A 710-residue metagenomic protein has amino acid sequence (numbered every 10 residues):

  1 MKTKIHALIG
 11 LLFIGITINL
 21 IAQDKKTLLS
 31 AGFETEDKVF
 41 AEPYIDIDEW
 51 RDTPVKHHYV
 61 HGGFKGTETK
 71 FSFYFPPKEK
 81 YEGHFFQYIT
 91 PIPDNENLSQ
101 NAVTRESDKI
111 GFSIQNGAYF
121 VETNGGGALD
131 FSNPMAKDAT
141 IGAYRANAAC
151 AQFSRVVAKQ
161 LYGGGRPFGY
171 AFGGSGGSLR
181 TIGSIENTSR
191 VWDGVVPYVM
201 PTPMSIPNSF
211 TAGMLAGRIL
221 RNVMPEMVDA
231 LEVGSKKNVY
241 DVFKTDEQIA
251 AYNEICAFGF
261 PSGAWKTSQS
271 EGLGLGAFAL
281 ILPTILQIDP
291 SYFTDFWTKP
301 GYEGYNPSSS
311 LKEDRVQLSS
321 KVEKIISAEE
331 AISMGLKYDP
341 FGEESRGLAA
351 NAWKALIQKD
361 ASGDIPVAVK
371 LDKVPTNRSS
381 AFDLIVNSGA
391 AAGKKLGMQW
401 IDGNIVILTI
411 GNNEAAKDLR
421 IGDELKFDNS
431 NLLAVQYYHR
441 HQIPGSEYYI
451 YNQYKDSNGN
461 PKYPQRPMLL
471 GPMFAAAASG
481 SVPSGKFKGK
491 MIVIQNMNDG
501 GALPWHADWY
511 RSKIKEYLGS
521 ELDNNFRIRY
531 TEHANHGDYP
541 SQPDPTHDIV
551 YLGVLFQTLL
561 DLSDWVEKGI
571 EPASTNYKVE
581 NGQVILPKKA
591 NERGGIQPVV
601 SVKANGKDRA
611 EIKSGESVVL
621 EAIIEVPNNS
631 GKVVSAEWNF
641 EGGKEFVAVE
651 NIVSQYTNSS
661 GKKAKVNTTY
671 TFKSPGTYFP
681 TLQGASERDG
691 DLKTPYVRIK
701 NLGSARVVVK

Functional and structural regions predicted by a protein language model:
M1-Q23: Bacterial Sec-dependent N-terminal signal peptides
Q23-I699, A705-K710: C-terminal His-loop and adjacent cap/lid subdomain of alpha/beta-hydrolase
